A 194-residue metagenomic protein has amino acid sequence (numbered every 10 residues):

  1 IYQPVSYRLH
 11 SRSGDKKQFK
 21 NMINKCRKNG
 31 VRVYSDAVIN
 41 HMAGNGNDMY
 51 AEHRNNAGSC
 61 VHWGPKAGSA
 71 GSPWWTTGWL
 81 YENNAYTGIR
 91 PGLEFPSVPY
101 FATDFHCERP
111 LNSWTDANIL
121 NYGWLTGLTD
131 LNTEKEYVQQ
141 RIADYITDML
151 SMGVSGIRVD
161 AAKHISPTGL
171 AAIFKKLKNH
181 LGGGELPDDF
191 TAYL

Functional and structural regions predicted by a protein language model:
I1-M152, A172-G184, D188: Substrate-binding/active-site clefts of carbohydrate-active enzymes
V33-S35, I157, A192-L194: Hydrophobic faces of well-ordered beta-strands that scaffold small-molecule active sites in alpha/beta enzyme cores
D148-L150, K163-S166: The feature represents the membrane-entry module of six-transmembrane cation channels
G156-A162: Short catalytic-loop micro-motif centered on adjacent basic/acidic residues
P167-A171: Conserved strand-to-helix beginnings and helix N-cap segments that scaffold or border functional pockets
